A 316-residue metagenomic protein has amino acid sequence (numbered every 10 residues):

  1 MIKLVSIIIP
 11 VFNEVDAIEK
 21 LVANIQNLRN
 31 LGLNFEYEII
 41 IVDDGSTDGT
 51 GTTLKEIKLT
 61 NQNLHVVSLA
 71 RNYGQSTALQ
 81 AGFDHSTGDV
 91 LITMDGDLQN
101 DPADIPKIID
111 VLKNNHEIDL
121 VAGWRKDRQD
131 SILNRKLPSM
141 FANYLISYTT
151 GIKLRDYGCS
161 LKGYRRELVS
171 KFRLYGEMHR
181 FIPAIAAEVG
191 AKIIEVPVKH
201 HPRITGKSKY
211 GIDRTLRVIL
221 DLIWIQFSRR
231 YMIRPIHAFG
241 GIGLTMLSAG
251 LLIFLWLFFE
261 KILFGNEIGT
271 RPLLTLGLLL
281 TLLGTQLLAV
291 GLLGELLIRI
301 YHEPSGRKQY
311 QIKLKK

Functional and structural regions predicted by a protein language model:
M1, E177, F181-K316: Hydrophobic helical membrane-anchoring modules
M1-L133, E167, K313-K316: Structured catalytic core of nucleotide-sugar glycosyltransferases
K3, I39, S86, R155-D156 (+2 more regions): Short hydrophobic "helix-edge" motifs at membrane interfaces and signal-peptide entry regions
P10, L28-L31, V42, I152 (+3 more regions): Histidine kinase transmitter module recognition
P10, L69-R71, H116, K162 (+4 more regions): Short conserved micro-motifs on helix faces and helix-strand junctions that flank and scaffold key functional residues
L21-N24, L28, T53, I108 (+5 more regions): A ubiquitous structural signal for well-ordered alpha-helices
G45, K58, L112-K113, T149 (+3 more regions): Hydrophobic residues in alpha-helical segments
H65-R71, Q75-H85, P102-E188, H201-L220 (+1 more regions): Acceptor/aglycone-binding surface of glycosyltransferases and processive sugar-polymer synthases
